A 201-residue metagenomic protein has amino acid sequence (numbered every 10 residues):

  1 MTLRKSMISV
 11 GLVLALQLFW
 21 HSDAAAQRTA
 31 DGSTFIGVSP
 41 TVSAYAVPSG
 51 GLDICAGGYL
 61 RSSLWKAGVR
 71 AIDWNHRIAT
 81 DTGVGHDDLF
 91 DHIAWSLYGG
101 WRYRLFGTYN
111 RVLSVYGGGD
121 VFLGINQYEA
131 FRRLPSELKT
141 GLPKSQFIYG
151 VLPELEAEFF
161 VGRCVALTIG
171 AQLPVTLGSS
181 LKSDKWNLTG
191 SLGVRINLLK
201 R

Functional and structural regions predicted by a protein language model:
M1-G32, L199-R201: Cleavable N-terminal export/targeting peptides
D23-A79, S191, R195-R201: Short glycine/proline- and aromatic-enriched beta-strand/turn motifs that initiate or cap beta-hairpins
G32-I36, A46-L52, D91-L97, R111-L113 (+2 more regions): Residues that define the transmembrane beta-barrel architecture of outer-membrane proteins
T34-P40, A67-V69, L97-G99, V115-V121 (+3 more regions): Membrane-embedded beta-strand positions of outer-membrane beta-barrel proteins
P40-V42, D81-F90, E137-P143, T176-L181: Extracellular loop and loop/strand-boundary signature of outer-membrane beta-barrel proteins
G57-E137, V161, V165, I196-R201: Gram-negative (and chloroplast) outer-membrane scaffold detector with strong preference for beta-barrel transmembrane
I72-R77, V151-R201: Predominantly the C-terminal beta-signal and adjacent terminal strand-loop region of outer-membrane beta-barrel
L134-T140, L152-E154: Short, local alpha-helical segments
